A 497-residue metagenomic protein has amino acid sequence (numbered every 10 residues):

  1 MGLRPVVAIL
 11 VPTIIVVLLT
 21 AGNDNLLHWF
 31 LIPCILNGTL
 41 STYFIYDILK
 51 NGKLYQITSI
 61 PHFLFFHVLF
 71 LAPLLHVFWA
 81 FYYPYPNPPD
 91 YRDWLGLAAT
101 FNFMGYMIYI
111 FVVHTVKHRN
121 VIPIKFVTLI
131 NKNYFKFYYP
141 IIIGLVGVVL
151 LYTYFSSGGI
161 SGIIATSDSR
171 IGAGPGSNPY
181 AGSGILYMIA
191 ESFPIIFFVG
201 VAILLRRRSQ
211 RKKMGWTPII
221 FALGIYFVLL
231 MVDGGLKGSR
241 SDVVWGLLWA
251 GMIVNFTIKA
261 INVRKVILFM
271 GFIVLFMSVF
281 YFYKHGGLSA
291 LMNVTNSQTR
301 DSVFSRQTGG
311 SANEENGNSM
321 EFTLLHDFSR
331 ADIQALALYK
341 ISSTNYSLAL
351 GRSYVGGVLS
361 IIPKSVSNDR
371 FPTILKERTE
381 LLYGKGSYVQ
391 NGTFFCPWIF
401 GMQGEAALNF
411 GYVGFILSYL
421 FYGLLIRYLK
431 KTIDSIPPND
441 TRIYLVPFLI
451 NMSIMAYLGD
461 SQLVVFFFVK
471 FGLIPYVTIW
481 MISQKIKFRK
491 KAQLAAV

Functional and structural regions predicted by a protein language model:
M1-L145, G246-N255, K259-S278, Q462-Q484 (+1 more regions): N-terminal "leader" segments that precede or initiate the main folded domain
L10-H28, Y82-P89, I164-M188, T393-Q403: Juxtamembrane membrane-water interface segments that cap and precede transmembrane helices
V11-V17, F198-G200, L223-M231, L248-I253 (+3 more regions): Hydrophobic, membrane-inserted alpha-helices
G22-N25, V232-R240, Y457-V465: Membrane-interface helix caps and helix-loop-helix hairpins in membrane proteins
C34-G38, I142-G147, M188-F198, G404-R427: Hydrophobic alpha-helical transmembrane segments
T115-M292: Membrane-embedded catalytic interface detector for glycan/lipid assembly enzymes
V279-F421: Small-residue-enriched transmembrane helix-hairpin modules in multi-pass membrane proteins
G392-V497: Hydrophobic alpha-helical segments
